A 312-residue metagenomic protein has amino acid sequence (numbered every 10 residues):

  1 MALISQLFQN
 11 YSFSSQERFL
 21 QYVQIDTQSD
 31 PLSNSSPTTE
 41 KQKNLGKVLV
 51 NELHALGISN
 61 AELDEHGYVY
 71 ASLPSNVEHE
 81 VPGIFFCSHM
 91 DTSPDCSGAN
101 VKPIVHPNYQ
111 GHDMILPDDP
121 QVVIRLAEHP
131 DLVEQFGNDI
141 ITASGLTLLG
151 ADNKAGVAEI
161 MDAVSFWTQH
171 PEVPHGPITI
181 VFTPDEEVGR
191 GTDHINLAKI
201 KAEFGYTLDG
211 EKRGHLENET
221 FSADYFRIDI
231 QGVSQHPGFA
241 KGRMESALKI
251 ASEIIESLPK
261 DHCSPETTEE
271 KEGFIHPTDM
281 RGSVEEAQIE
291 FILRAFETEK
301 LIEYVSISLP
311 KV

Functional and structural regions predicted by a protein language model:
A2-Q6, S12-E40, I141-T142: N-terminal capping segment at the start of a domain
Q16, L20, K47-V50, V157-S165 (+2 more regions): Predominant activation on well-ordered alpha-helical scaffold segments within soluble catalytic domains
N34-V81, F85-C87, D91: A non-catalytic alpha/beta surface segment that caps or lines the substrate-entry region of metallo-dependent hydrolase
E80-P174, F182: Active-site metal-coordination/substrate-binding segment of hydrolases, especially metallo-dependent peptidases
F86, E303-V312: Short amphipathic alpha-helices in soluble, non-transmembrane regions that often serve as interface/regulatory elements
M90-D91, K260, L309-V312: A common structural junction motif
N138-A151, H170, D185-I307: Midchain, well-structured core segments that form catalytic/ion-binding scaffolds
